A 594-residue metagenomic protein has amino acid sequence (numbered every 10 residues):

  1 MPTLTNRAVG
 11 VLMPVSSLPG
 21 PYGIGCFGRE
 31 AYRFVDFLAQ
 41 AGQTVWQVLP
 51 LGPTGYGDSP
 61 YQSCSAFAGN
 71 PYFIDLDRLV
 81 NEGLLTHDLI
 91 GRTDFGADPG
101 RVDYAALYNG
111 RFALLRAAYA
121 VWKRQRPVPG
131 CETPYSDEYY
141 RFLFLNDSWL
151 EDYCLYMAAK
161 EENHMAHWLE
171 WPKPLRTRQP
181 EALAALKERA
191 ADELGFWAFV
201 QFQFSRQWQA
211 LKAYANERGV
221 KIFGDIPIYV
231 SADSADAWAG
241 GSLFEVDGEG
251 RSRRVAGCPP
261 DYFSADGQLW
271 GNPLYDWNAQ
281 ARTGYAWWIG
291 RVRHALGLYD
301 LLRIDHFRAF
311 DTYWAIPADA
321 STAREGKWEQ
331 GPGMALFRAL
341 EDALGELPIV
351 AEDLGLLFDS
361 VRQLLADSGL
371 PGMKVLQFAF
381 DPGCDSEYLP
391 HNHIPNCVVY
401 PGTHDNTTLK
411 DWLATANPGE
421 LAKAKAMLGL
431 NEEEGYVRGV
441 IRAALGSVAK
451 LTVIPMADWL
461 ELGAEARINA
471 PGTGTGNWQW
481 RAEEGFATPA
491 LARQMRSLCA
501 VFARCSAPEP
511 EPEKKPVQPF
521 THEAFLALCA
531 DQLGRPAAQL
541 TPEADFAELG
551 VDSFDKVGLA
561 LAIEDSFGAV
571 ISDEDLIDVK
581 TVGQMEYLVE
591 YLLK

Functional and structural regions predicted by a protein language model:
M1-S17, P21-R29, A41: Mature N-terminal, pre-catalytic/accessory segment of carbohydrate-active enzymes
P2-N6, P14, D58-Q201, S205 (+3 more regions): Alpha-amylase-like alpha-glycosidases and glucanotransferases acting on alpha-linked glucans and related
E30-L51, L298: Catalytic domains of carbohydrate-active enzymes, especially glycoside hydrolases
W197-V230: Conserved, well-ordered alpha-helix/loop/beta-strand core segments that scaffold catalytic motifs
E461-E509: Structured C-terminal cap/extension of enzyme domains
E511-A538, Y587-K594: Thiotemplate assembly-line natural product biosynthesis machinery
A530-L549, S566-D578, L593: Phosphopantetheine carrier-protein modules
A547-S566, G583-Q584: Phosphopantetheine-attachment site and its flanking helix in carrier
